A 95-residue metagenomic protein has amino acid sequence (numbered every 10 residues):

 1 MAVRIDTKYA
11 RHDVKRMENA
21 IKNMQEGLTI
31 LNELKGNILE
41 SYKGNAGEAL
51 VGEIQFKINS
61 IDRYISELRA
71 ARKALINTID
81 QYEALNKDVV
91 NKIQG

Functional and structural regions predicted by a protein language model:
M1-G95: N-terminal secretion-targeting helices of virulence/extracellular proteins, encompassing both classical Sec signal
